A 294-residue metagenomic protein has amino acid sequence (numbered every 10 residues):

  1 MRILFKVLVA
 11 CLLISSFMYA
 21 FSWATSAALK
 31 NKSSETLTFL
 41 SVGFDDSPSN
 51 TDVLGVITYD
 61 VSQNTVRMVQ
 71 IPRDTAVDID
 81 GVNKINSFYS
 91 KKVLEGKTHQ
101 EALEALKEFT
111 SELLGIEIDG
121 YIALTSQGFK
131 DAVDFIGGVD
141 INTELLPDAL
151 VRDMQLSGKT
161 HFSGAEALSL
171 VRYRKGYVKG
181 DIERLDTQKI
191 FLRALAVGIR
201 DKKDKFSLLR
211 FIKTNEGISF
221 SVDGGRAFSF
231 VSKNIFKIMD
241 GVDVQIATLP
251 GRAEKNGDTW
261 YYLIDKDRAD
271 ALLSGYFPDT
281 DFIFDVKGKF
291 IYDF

Functional and structural regions predicted by a protein language model:
M1-L13: N-terminal Sec-pathway targeting helices
F5, S15-F294: Non-catalytic, solvent-exposed segments at the cell envelope interface
